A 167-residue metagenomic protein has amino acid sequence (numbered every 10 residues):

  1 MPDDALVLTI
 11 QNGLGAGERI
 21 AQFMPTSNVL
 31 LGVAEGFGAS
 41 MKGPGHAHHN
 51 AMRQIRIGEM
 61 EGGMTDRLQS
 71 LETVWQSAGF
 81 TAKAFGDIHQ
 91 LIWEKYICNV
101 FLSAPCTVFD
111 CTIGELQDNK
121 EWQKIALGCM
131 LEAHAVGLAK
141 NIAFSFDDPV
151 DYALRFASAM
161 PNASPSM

Functional and structural regions predicted by a protein language model:
M1-H46: Rossmann-like NAD(P)(H) cofactor-binding subdomain of soluble oxidoreductases
P2, F23-N28, G43-F146: Internal alpha-helical scaffold of NAD(P)-dependent oxidoreductase catalytic cores
A16, G63-R67, A163: Short phosphate-engaging motifs
G38, L91-I92, A153-L154: Short secondary-structure capping/turn micro-motifs that flank functional sites
G137-M167: C-terminal active-site/capping subdomain that shapes the small-molecule cofactor and substrate pocket of enzyme
